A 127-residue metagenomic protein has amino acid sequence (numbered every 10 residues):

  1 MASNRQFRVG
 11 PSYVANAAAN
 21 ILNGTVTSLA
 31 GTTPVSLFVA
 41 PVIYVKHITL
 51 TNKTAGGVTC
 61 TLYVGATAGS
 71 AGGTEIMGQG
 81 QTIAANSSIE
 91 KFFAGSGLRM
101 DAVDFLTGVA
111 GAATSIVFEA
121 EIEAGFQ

Functional and structural regions predicted by a protein language model:
M1-P41, H47, A102, V109-Q127: C-terminal interaction-tip segments
I48-L50, C60-L62, I76, I83 (+2 more regions): Hydrophobic beta-strand residues in large extracellular and virion-surface proteins
L50-A55, G111: Short solvent-exposed strand-capping/beta-turn motif centered on an Asx-Ser/Thr pair
N52, A66, I122-F126: Beta-strand elements of well-folded, non-transmembrane domains
A55-M77: Short, surface-exposed beta-strand/strand-loop-strand elements in extracellular ectodomains
S70-V103: Intrinsically disordered, low-complexity Pro/Gly/Ser/Thr-rich segments with frequent PxxP/GP/PP motifs and embedded
